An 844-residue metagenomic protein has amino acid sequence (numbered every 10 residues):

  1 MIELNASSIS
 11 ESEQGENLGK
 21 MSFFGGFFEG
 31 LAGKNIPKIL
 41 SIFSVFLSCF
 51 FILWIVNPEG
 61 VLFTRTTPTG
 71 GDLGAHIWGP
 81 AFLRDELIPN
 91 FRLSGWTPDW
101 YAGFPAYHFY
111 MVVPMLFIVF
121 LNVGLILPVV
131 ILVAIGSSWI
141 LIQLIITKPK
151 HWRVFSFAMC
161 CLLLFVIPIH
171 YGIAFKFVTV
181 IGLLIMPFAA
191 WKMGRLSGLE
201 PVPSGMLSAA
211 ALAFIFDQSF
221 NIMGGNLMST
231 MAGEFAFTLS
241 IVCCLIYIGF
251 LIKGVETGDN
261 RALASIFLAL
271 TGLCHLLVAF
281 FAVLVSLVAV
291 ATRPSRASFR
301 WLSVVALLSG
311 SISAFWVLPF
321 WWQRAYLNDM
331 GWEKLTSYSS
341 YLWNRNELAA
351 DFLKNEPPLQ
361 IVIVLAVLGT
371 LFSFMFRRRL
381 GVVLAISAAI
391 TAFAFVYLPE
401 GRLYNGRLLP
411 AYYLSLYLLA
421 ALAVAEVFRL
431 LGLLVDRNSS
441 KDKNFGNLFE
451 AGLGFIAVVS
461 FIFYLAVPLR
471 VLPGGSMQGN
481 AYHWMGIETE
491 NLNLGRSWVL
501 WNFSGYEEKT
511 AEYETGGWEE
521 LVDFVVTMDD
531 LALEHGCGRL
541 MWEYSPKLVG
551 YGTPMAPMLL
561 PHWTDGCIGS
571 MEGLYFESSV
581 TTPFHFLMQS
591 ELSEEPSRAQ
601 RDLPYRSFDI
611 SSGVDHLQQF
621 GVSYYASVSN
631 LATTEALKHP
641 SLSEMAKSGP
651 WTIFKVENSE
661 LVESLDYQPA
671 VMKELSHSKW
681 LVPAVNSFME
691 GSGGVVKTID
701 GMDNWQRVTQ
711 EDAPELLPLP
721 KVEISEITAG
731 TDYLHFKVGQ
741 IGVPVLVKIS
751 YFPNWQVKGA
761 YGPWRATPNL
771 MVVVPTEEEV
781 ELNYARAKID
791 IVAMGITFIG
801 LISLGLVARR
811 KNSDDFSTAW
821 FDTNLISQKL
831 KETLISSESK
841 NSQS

Functional and structural regions predicted by a protein language model:
E11-E13, V130, M702-E838: Active-site-proximal, structured, solvent-exposed surfaces of multi-pass membrane proteins that position macromolecular
C49-I131, R153, F165-L245, G249-F250 (+5 more regions): Active-site lumenal/periplasmic loops and adjacent helix-entry segments of GT-C-fold, multi-pass membrane
G70, W301-M375, S476-V526, E690-V695: Periplasmic/ER-lumenal interhelical loops and adjacent helix-loop junctions in multi-pass membrane proteins
F91, G95, M111-V112, L268 (+6 more regions): Extracytoplasmic/lumenal acceptor-recognition loop(s) of multi-pass membrane glycoenzymes
L132-I135, F237-V242, L277, F315-W316 (+3 more regions): Alpha-helical transmembrane segments at the extracellular/periplasmic loop-to-helix junctions of multi-pass membrane
S138-H151, L239-L263: Membrane-interface transmembrane helices that cradle and orient dolichyl/undecaprenyl
F250, R261-H275, L287, L308-S311: Membrane-interface alpha helices of multi-pass inner-membrane proteins
F281-L308, L433-K443: Perimembrane helix-loop-helix junctions
